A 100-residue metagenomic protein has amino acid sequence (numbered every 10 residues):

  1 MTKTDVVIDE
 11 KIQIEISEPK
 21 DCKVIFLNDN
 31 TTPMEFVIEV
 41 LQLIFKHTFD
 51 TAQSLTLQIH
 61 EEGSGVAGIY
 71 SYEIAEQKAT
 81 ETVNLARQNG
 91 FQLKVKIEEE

Functional and structural regions predicted by a protein language model:
T2-E100: Terminal domain-initiation and capping elements
